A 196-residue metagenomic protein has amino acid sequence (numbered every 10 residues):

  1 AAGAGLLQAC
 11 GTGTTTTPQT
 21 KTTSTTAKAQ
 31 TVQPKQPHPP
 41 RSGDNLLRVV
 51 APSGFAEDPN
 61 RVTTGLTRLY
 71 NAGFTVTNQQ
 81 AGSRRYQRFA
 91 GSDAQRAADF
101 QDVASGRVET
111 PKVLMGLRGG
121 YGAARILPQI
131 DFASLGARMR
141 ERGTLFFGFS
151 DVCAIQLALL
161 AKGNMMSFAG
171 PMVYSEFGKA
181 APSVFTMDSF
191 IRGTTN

Functional and structural regions predicted by a protein language model:
A1-T14: N-terminal export signals
A9, E57-N60, R125, A154: Residues at secondary-structure transition points
T14-K28: Extracellular mucin-like PTS domains
Q19-T23, T67, F185-T186: A signal for specific C-terminal beta-sheet/loop modules enriched in small/flexible residues with GP/PG/PP motifs
A27-V108: ATP/NTP phosphate-donor binding region
A90-A98, D102-N196: Active-site histidine-anchored catalytic micro-motif
